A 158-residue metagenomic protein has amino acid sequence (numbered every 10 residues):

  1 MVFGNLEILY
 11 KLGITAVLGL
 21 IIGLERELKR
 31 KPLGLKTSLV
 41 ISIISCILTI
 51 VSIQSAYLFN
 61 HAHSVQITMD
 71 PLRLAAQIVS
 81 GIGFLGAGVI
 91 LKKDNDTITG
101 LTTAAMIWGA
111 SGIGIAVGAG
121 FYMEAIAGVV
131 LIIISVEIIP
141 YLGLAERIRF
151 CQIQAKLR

Functional and structural regions predicted by a protein language model:
M1-Q66, L72: Alpha-helical transmembrane segments and their membrane-interface boundaries that form or gate the permeation pathway
L12-I14, K93, S111: Short hydrophobic "helix-edge" motifs at membrane interfaces and signal-peptide entry regions
L20-K31, F84-D96, Y141: C-terminal ends of transmembrane helices
V40-I50, A104-V117: Small-residue-rich segments of transmembrane alpha-helices in multi-pass membrane proteins, especially helix faces
T49-A56, G112-G120, E137-I148: Juxtamembrane membrane-interface segments at transmembrane alpha-helix termini
M69-T102: Ordered, amphipathic secondary-structure segments that act as subunit-interaction surfaces in large macromolecular
V79-G86, M106-G109, L131, S135: Membrane-embedded alpha-helical core segments of multi-pass
D96, F121-R158: Canonical alpha-helical transmembrane segment with a positive-inside/aromatic-interface signature
